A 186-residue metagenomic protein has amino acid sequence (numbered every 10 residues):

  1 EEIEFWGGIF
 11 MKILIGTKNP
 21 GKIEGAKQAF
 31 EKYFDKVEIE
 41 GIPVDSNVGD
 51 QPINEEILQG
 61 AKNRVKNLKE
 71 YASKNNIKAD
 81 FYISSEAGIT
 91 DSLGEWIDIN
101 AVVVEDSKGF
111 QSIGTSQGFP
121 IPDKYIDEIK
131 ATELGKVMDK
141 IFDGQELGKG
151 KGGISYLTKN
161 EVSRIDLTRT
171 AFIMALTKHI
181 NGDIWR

Functional and structural regions predicted by a protein language model:
E1-F10: Short, Lys/Arg-enriched N-terminal segments with co-localized hydrophobic residues within the first ~10-30 amino acids
G8, Y33-V37, E128, K159: Generic signature of intrinsically disordered, low-complexity segments enriched in small/polar residues
M11-I77: N-terminal polybasic phosphate/anion-binding patch
Q51-R186: Anionic-ligand binding patches
